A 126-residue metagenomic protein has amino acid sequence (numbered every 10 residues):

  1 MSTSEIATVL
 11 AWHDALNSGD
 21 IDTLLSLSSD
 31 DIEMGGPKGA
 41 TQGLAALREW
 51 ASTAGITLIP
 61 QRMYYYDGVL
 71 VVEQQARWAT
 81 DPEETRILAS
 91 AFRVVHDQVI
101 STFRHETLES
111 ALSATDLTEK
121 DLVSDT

Functional and structural regions predicted by a protein language model:
M1-S26, E119-T126: Short, low-complexity N-terminal intrinsically disordered segments enriched in polar/charged residues
V9-W12, T23-L24, I32, G43 (+3 more regions): Hydrophobic pocket/interface hotspot
A11-D14, P37, S101: Short, flexible active-site loop motifs that bind/organize anionic cofactors or intermediates
I21-G68: A solvent-exposed, acidic/Ser-Thr-rich amphipathic alpha-helical stretch
R48-T126: A beta-strand edge to alpha-helix "cap/lid" segment located at domain peripheries
